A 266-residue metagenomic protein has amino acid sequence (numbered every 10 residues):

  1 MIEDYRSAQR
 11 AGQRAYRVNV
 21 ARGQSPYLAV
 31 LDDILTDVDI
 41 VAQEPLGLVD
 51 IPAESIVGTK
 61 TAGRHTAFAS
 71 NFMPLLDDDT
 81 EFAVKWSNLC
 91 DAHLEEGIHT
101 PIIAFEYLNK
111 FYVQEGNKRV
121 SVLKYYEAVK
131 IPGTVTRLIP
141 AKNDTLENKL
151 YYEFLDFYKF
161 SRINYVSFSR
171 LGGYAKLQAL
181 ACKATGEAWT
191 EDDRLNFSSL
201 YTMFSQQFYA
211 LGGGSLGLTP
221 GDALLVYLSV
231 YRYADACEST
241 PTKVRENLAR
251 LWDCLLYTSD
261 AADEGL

Functional and structural regions predicted by a protein language model:
M1-I34: N-terminal extension/subdomain marker
Y27-K60: Intrinsically disordered, low-complexity polar/charged tails and linkers
L48-N109: Short alpha-helix boundary/capping and kink motifs at helix termini
E96-Y112, K118-L150: A short, basic-hydrophobic beta/loop patch
D144-G186: Charged, amphipathic alpha-helical linkers/stalks
S169, G173-C237: Metal-dependent nuclease catalytic core centered on acidic motifs
Y257-A262: Conserved small/polar residues in nucleotide/adenosyl-binding loops
